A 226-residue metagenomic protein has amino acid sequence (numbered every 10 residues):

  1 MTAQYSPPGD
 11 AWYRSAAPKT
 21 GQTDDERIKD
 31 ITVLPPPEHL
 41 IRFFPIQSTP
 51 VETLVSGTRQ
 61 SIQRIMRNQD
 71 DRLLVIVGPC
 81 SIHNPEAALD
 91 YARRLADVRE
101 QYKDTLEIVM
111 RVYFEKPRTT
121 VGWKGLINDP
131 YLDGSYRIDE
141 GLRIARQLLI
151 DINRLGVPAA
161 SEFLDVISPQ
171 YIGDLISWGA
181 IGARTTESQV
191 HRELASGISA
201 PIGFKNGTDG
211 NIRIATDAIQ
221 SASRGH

Functional and structural regions predicted by a protein language model:
T2-D24, T105-H226: Active-site-facing alpha/beta catalytic cores
E26-Q69: N- or domain-start disorder-to-order transition segments that initiate the globular core
T49-E52, I82, D139, I181: Charge-dense, low-complexity intrinsically disordered segments
T49-R64, A96-V109, E115, A145 (+1 more regions): N-terminal beta-rich core of secreted/periplasmic extracellular enzymes
G78: Conserved, mostly hydrophobic/aromatic
I82-Y102, S135-Q147: Glycine-rich anion/phosphate-binding loops
